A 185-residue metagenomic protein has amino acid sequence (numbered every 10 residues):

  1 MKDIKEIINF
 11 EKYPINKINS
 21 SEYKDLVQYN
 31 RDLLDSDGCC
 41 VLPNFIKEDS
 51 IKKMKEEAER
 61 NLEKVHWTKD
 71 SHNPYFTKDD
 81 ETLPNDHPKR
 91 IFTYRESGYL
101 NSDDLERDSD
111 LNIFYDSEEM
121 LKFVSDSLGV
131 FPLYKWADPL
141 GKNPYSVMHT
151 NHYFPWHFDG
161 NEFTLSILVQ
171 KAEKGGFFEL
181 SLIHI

Functional and structural regions predicted by a protein language model:
M1-S36: Fe(II)/2-oxoglutarate
C40-I46: Short amphipathic
I46-D49, K53-V65, N85-D138: Signature of the catalytic double-stranded beta-helix
P139-N143: Short, conserved phosphate-binding/catalytic loop or strand-edge motifs used in phosphoryl-/nucleotidyl-transfer
P144-P155: Conserved short histidine dyad/triad with adjacent acidic residue
M148, D159-E173: Short, conserved beta-strand element in jelly-roll/cupin
E173-E179: Core FKBP-type peptidyl-prolyl cis-trans isomerase
I183-I185: Conserved small/polar residues in nucleotide/adenosyl-binding loops
